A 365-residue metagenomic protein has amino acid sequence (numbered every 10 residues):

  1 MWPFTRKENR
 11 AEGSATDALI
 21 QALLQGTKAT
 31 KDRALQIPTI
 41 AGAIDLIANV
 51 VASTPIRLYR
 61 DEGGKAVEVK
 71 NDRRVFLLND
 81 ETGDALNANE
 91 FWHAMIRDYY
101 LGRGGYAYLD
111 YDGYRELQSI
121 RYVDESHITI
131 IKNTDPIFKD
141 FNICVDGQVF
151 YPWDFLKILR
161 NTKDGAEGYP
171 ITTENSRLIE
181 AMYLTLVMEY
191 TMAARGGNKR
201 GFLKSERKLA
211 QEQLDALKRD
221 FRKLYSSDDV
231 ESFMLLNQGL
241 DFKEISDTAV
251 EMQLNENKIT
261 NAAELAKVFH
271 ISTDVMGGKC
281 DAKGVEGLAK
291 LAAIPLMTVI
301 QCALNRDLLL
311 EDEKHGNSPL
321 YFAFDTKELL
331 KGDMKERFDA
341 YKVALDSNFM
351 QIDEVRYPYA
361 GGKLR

Functional and structural regions predicted by a protein language model:
M1-L254, I259-T260, E264, I271 (+4 more regions): Structured, contiguous alpha/beta core segments that scaffold functional sites
G64-R73, R115, L310-D333, G361-G362: Charge-rich, acidic-biased intrinsically disordered regions
A85-E90, M95-Y99, G104, S126 (+4 more regions): Divalent metal-cofactor coordination and adjacent catalytic microenvironments
D220, L224, E264, V268 (+4 more regions): Generic, well-ordered alpha-helical scaffold segments in large soluble proteins
F233-L235, T273-G284, R306-H315: Short acidic alpha-helical/loop segments enriched in Asp/Glu that coordinate divalent cations
E251, K279, I300: Conserved catalytic/coupling modules of large nucleotide/cofactor-utilizing molecular machines
E286-A292: Small-residue-rich helix-loop
K327-Y357: Periodic self-assembly scaffolds
